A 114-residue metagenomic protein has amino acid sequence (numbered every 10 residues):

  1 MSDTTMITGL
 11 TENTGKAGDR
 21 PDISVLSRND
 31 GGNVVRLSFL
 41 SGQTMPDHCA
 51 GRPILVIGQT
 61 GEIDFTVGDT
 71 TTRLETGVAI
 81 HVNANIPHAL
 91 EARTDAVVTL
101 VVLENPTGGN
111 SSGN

Functional and structural regions predicted by a protein language model:
M1-G31, N114: A short, N-terminal "cap"/entry segment at the start of jelly-roll beta-barrel domains of the cupin/DSBH fold
N33-A50: Conserved short histidine dyad/triad with adjacent acidic residue
S38, A50-D64: Short, conserved beta-strand element in jelly-roll/cupin
M45-D47, F65-T66, V82, P87-R93: Short beta-strand His + acidic residue motifs that chelate non-heme Fe in jelly-roll/DSBH and cupin folds
Q59-T60, E75-T76, T94: A cytosolic small-molecule/anion-sensing beta-strand core signal
E62-D64, T71, P87, V97: Structural motif
D69-A84: Short acidic-glycine-tyrosine-enriched beta hairpin
A84-G108: Ligand-binding loop in jelly-roll beta-barrel domains
